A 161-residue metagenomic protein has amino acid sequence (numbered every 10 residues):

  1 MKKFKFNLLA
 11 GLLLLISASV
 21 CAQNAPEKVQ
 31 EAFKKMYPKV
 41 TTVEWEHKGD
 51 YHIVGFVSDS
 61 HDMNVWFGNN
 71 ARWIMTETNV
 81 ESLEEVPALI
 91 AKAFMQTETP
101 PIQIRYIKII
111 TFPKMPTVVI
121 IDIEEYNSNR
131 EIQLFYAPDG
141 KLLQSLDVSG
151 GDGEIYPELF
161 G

Functional and structural regions predicted by a protein language model:
M1-A25, F33: Bacterial Sec-dependent N-terminal signal peptides
N24-I53: Start-of-domain marker
V40, E81-L83, G151: Short coil/turn segments at the loop-to-beta-strand junctions that recur within blades of beta-propeller repeat folds
T42-S60, Q103-E124: A cross-family detector of function-defining hotspots
I53-N79, D122-G150: Amphipathic N-proximal alpha-helical interface segments
A71-Q103: Long, charged/polar, surface-exposed segments that mediate recognition or autoinhibition
T78, Q103-I107, P138, E158: First exposed extracellular module after export/assembly in secreted or surface-exposed proteins
D147-G161: Short, low-complexity, Pro/Ser/Thr/Gly-rich segments in the mature regions of secreted, periplasmic
